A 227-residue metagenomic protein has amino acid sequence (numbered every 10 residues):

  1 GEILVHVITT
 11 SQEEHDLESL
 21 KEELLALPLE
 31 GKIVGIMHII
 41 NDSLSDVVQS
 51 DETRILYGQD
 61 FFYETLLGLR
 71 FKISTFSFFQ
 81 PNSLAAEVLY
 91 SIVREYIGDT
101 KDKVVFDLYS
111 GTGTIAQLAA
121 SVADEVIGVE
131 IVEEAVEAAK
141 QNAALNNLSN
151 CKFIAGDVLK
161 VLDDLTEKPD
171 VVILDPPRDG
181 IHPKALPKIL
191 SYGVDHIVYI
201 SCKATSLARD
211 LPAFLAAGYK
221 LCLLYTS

Functional and structural regions predicted by a protein language model:
G1-T9, R70-S74: Short, aliphatic-rich beta-strand segments
T10-E14: Helix N-cap motif at beta-to-alpha junctions
D16-E18, E22-S227: Rossmann-like S-adenosyl-L-methionine
